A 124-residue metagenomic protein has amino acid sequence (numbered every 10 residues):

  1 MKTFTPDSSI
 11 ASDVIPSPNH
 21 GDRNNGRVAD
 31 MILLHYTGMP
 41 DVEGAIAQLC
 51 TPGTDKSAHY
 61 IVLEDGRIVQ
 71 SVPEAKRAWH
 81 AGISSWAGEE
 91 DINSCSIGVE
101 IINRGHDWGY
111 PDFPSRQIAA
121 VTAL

Functional and structural regions predicted by a protein language model:
K2-A123: Active-site-adjacent loop/helix surface patches within enzyme catalytic domains that shape the substrate-binding cleft
